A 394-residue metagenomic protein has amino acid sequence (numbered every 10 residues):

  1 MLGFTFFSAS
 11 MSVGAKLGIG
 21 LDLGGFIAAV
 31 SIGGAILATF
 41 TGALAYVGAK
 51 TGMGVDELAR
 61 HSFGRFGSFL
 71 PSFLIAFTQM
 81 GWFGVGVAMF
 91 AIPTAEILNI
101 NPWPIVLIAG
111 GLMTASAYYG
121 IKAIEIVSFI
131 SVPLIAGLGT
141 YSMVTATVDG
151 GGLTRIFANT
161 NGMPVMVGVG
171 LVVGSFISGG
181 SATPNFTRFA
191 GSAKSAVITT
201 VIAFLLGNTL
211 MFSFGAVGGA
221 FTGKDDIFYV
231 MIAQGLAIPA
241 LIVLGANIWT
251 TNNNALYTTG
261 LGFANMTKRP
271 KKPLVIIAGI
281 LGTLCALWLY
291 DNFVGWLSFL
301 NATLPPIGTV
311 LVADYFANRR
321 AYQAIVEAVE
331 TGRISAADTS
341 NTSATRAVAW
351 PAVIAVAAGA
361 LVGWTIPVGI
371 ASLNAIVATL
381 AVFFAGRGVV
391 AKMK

Functional and structural regions predicted by a protein language model:
M1-M11, M143-D149, F157-G218, M231-N253 (+1 more regions): Hydrophobic, membrane-embedded alpha-helices of multi-pass small-molecule transporters
M1-Y46, K50: N-terminal signal-anchor module of multipass membrane proteins
K16-L17, A45-Y46, M89-I97, G110-S131 (+4 more regions): Membrane-water interface regions at transmembrane-helix termini and the short interhelical loops of multi-pass membrane
A29-F63, L70-A76, G388-K394: Juxtamembrane transmembrane-helix boundary signature
I32, F69-A76, I97-Y119, P133-M143 (+4 more regions): Transmembrane alpha-helical segments of multi-pass small-molecule transport proteins
S68-N99, G110, I248-N265, P306: Hydrophobic transmembrane alpha-helices that form the core helical bundles of multi-pass secondary transporters
A91, P104-A109, M113-A146, N159-T160 (+3 more regions): Membrane-interface loop-to-helix entry segments
V310-A385, V389-K394: C-terminal membrane-solvent junction of multi-pass transporters and transport-like membrane proteins
